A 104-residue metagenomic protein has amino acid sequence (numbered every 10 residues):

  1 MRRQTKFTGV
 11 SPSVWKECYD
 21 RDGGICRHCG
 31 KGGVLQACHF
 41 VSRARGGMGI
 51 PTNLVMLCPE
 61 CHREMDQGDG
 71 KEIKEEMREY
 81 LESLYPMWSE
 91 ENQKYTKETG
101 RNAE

Functional and structural regions predicted by a protein language model:
R2-F7, A44-V55, R63-E104: Polybasic, low-complexity binding patches
G9-Q36, C58-E60: Short cysteine-rich loop/turn motifs with clustered Cys
V34-A44: Short recognition patches in nucleic-acid-associated and regulatory proteins
